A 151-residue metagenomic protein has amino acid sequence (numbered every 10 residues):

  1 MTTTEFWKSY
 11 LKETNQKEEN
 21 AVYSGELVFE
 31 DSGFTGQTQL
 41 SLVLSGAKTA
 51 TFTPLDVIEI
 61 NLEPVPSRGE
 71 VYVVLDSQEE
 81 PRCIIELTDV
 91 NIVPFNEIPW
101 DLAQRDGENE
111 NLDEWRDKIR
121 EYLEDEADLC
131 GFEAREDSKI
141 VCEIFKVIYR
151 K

Functional and structural regions predicted by a protein language model:
M1-I84, V93-K151: Mixed-charge, low-complexity intrinsically disordered regions
